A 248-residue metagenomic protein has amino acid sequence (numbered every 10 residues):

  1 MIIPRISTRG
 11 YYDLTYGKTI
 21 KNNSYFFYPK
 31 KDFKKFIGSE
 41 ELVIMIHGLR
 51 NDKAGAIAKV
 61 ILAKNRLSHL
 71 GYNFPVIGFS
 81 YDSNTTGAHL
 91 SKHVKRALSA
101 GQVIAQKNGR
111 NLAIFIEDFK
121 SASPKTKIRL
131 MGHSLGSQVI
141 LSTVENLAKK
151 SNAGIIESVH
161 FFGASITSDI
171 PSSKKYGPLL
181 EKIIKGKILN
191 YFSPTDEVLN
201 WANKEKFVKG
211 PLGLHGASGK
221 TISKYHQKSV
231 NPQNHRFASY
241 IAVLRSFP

Functional and structural regions predicted by a protein language model:
M1-G38, L49-T126, N146-S158, G163-P248: Lipolytic serine-hydrolase domain surface
E41-V43, I128: Generic beta-sheet signal
V43-I44, V159: Receiver (REC) domain switch-region micro-motif
I44-G48, H133: The conserved beta1-alpha1 loop
L112, M131-G136, I140: Gly/Ala-rich beta-loop-alpha elbow adjacent to hydrolase catalytic centers
S137-K149: Short glycine-enriched nucleophile-adjacent loop and the immediately C-terminal alpha-helix near the catalytic center
